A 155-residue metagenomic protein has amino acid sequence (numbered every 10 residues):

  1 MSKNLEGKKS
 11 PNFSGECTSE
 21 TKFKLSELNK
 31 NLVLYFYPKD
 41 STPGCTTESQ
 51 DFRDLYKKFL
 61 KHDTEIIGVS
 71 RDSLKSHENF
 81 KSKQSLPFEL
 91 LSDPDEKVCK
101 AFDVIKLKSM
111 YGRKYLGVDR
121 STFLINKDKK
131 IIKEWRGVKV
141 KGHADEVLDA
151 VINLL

Functional and structural regions predicted by a protein language model:
M1-L155: Chalcogenol-based redox active-site neighborhoods
